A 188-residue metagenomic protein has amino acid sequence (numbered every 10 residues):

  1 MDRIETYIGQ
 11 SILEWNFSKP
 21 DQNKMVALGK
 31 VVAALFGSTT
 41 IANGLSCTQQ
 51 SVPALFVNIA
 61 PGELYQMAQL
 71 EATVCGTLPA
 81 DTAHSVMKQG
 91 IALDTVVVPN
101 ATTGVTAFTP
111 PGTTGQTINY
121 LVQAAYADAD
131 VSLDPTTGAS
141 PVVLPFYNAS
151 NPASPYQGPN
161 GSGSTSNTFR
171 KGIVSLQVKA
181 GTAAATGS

Functional and structural regions predicted by a protein language model:
M1-K24: Short, intrinsically disordered N-terminal pre-domain segments
I4-Y7, S11, V74-S188: Beta-strand-rich solenoidal segments
K24-Q116: Glycine-rich, flexible loop motifs
